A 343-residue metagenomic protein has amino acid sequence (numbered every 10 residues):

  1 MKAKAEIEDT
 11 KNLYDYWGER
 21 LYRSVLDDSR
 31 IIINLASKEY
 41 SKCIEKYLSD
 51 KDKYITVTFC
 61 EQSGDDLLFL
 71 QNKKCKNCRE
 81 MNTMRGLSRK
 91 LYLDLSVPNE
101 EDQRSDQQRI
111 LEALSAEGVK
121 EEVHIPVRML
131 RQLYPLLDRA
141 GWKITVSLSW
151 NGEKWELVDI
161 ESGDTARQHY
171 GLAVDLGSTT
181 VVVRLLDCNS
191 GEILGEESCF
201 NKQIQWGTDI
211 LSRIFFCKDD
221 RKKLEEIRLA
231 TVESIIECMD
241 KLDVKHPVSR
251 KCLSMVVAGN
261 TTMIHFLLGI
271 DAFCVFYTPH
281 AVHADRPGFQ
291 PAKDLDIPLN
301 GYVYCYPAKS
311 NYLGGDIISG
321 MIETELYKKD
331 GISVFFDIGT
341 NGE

Functional and structural regions predicted by a protein language model:
M1-K4, E8, D15, L157-S198 (+2 more regions): Gly/Thr-rich phosphate-binding beta-strand-loop-beta motif of the actin/hexokinase/Hsp70
A3-A5, Y14-Y22, L26-Y170: Fe-S ferredoxin-like electron-transfer domains and their immediately adjacent linker/connector regions across
N12, E19, R23-S24, D28-I31 (+5 more regions): Residues forming the flavin
N12, K202-K245: N-terminal phosphate-binding loop and adjacent alpha-helix
F69-L70, R184-L186, I210, T262-A272 (+1 more regions): Short acidic, glycine/serine/threonine-rich loops at helix termini
Q103-L111, S115-V119, D209, P247-S249 (+2 more regions): Glycine-rich phosphate-binding loop and adjoining helix at the ATP-binding site of ATP-dependent phosphoryl-transfer
R128-W155, H283-E343: ATP-dependent carbohydrate kinase catalytic cores
D187-L194, L268-H280, L326-K329: A glycine- and small-aliphatic-rich helix-loop capping segment at beta-alpha/alpha-beta transitions that lines
